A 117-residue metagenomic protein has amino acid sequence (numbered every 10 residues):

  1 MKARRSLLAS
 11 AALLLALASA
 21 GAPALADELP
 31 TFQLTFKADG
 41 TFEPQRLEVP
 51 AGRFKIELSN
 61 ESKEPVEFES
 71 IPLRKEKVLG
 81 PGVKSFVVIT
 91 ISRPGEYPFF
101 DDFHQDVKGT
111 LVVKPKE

Functional and structural regions predicted by a protein language model:
M1-A11: Bacterial N-terminal signal peptides that target proteins for export
S10-S19: Bacterial N-terminal signal peptides
G21-A26: Sec/Tat signal peptide C-region and signal peptidase I cleavage site
D27-Q33, K63, L79-E117: Extracellular/periplasmic metallocenter environments
E28-A51: N-terminal edge beta-strand
P44-Q45, R74-V78, V87-V88: Beta-strand-rich interaction surfaces with strong enrichment in secreted/lumenal proteins
L58-N60: Asparagine-centered strand-capping/turn motif at beta-strand->loop junctions
V66-P72: Change to "...patches in solvent-exposed regions of secreted, membrane-anchored, or virion-exposed structural
